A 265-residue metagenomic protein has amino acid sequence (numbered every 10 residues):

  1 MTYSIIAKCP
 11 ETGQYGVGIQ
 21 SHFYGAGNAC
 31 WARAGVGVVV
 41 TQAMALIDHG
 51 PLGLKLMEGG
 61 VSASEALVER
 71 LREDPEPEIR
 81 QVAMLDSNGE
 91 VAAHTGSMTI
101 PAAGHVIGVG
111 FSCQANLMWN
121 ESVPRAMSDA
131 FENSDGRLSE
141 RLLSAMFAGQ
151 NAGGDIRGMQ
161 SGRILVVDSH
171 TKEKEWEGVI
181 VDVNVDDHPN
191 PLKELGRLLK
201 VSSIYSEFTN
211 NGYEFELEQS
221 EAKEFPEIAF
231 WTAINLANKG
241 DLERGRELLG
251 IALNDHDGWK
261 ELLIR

Functional and structural regions predicted by a protein language model:
M1-K223, E227: N-terminal nucleophile
I251-L253, W259: Alpha-helical solenoid scaffolds that mediate protein-protein interactions, centered on TPR/SEL1-like repeats but also
W259-R265: TPR/TPR-like alpha-solenoid helical repeat scaffolds
